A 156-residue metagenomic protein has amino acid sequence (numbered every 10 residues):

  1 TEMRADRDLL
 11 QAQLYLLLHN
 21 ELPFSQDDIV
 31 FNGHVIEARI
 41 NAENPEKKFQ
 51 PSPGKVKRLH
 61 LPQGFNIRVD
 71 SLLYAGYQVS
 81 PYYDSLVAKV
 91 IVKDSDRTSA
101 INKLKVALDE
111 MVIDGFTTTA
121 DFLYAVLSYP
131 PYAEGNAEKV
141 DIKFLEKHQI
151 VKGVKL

Functional and structural regions predicted by a protein language model:
T1-L156: ATP-dependent carboxylate activation and anion-phosphoryl transfer catalytic cores that bind Mg-ATP to form
